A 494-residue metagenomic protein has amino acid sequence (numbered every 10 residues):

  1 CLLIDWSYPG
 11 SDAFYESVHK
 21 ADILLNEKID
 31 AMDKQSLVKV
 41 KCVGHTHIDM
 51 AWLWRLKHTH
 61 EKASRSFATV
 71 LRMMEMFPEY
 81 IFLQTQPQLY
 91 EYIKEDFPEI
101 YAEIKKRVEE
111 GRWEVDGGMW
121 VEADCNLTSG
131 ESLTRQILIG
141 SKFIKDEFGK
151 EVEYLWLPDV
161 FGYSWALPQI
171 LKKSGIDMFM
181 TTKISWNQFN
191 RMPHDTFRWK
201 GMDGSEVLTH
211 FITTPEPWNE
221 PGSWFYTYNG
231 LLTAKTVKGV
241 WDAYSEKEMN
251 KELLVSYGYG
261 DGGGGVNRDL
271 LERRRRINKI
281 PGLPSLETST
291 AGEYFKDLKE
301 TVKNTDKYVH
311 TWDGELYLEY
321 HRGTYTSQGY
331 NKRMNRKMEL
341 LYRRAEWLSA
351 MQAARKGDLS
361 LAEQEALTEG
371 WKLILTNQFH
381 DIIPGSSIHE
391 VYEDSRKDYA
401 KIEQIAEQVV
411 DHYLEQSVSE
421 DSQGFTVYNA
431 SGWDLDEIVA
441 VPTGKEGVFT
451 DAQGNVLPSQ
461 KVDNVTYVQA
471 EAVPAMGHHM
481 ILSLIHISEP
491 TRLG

Functional and structural regions predicted by a protein language model:
C1-A430, K445-E446, T450-H478: Catalytic-domain carbohydrate-binding cleft regions of carbohydrate-active enzymes
D436-V441: Short, hydrophobic/aromatic beta-strand segments
H478-L484: Short, hydrophobic/aromatic-enriched beta-strand segments in well-ordered soluble domains
I485-G494: Single conserved hydrophobic/aromatic residue that forms the stacking wall/gate of nucleotide- or nucleobase-binding
